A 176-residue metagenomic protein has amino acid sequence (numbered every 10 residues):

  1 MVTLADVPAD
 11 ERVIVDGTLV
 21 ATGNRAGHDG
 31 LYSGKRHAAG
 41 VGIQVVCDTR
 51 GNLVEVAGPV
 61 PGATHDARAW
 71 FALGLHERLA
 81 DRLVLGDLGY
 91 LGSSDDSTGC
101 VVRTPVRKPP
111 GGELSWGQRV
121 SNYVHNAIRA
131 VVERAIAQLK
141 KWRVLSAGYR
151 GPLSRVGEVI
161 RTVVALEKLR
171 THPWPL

Functional and structural regions predicted by a protein language model:
M1-L176: Short, well-ordered secondary-structure "scaffold" segments embedded in the functional core of diverse domains
